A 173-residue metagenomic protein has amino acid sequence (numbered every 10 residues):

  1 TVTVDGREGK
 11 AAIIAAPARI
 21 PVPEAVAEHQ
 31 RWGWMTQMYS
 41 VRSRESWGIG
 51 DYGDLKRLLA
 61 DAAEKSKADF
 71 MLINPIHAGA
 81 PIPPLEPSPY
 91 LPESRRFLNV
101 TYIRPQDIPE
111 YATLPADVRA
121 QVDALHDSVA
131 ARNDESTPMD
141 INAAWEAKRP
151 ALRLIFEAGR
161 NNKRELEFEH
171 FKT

Functional and structural regions predicted by a protein language model:
T1-G6, A15-T173: Acidic/aromatic-lined carbohydrate-recognition and catalytic surfaces of CAZymes acting on diverse glycans
E8-K10: Short, mixed charged/polar active-site loops that provide acid/base catalysis or chelate metal/phosphate cofactors
